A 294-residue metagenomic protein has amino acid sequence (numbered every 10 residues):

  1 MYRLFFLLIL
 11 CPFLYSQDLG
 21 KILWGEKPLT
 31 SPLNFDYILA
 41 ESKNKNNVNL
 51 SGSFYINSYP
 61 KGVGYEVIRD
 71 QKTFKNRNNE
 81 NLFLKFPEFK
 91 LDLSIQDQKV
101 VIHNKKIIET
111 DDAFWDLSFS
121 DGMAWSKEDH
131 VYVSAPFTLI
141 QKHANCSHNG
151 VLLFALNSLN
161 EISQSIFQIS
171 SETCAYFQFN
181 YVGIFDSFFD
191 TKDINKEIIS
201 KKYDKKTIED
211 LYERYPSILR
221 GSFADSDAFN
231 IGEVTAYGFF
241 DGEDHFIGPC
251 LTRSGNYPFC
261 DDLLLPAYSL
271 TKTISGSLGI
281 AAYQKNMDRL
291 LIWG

Functional and structural regions predicted by a protein language model:
Y2-L14: Sec-dependent N-terminal signal peptides
F13-L14, L19, L23, I38 (+2 more regions): Extended hydrophobic/Leu-rich segments
D18-S53, K285-G294: Active-site helix/loop module of the DD-peptidase/beta-lactamase fold, centered on the serine-lysine SxxK catalytic
D36-D116: Short Lys/Arg-enriched alpha/beta "domain-start" segment
L82-L219: Long, charge-dense tracts
L153, P216-F259: A short, well-structured edge-of-sheet supersecondary motif
P266-R289: Active-site SXXK
